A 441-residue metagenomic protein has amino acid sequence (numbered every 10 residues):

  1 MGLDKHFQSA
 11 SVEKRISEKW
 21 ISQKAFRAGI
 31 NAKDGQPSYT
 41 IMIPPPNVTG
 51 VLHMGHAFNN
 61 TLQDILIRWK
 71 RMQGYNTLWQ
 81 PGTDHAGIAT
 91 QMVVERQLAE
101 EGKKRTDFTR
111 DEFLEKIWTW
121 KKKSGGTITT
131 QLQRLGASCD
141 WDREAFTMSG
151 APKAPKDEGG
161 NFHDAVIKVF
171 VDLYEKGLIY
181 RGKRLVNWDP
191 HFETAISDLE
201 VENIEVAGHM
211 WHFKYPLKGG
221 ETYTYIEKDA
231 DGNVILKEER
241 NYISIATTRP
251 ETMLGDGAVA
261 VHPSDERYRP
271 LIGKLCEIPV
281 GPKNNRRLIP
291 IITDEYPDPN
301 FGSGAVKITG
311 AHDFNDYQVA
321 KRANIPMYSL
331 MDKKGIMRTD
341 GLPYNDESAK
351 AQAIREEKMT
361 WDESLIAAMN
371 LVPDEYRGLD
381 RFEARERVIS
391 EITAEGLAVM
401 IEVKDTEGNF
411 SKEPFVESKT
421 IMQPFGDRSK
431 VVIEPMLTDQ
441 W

Functional and structural regions predicted by a protein language model:
M1-M54, R71, T77, E402-K404 (+2 more regions): Non-catalytic terminal extensions that flank enzyme cores
K5, R15-I21, A145, P152-D346: NTP-handling and nucleic-acid-processing catalytic cores
H6, V48-A57, F108-W118, R143-G160 (+2 more regions): The substrate-binding groove and active-site-proximal loops of carbohydrate-active enzymes, especially glycoside
I30-V94, V166, I245-T247, T252 (+4 more regions): N-terminal catalytic cores of NTP/NDP-binding nucleotidyl/phosphoryl-transfer enzymes
K33, N76-E115, D140-P155: NTP-dependent nucleotidyl-transfer catalytic core
D34-Q36, P44-P45, L78-Q91, E144-A151 (+3 more regions): Short, solvent-exposed turn/loop segments enriched in Gly/Ser/Thr/Pro and often Arg
L379-T420: Phosphate/diphosphate-binding loops
K419-W441: Glycine-rich loop/linker segments at domain edges
